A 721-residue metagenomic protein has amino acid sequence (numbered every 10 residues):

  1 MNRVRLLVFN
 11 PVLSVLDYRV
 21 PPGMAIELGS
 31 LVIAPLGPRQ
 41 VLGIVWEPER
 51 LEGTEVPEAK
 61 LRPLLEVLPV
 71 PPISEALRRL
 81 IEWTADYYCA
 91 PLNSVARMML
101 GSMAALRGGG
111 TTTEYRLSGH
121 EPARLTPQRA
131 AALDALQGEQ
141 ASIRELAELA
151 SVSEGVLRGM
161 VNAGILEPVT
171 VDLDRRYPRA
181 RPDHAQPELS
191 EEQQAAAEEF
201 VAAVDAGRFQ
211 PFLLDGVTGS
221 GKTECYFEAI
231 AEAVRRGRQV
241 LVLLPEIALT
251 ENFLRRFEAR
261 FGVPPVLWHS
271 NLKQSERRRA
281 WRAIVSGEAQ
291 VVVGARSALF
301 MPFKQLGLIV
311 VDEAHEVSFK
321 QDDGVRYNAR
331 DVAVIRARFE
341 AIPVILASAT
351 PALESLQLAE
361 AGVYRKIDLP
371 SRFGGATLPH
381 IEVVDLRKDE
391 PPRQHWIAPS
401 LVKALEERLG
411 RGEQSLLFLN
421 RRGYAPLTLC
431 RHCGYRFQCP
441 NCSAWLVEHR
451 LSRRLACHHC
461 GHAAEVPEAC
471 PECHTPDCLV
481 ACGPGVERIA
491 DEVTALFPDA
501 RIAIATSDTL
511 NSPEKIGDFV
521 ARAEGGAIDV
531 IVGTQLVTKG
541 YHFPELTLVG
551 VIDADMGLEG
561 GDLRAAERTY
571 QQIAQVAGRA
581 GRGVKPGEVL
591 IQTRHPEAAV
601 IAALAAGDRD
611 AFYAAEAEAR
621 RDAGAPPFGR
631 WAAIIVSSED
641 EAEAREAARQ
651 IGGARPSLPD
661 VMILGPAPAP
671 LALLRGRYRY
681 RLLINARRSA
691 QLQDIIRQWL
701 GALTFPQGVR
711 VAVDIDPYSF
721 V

Functional and structural regions predicted by a protein language model:
M1-S348, S355, E360-A376, G410 (+5 more regions): Accessory, non-ATPase domains that flank or precede helicase/AAA+ motor cores in DNA-metabolism machines
L100-E121, E382, R387, Y435-Q438 (+5 more regions): Accessory helical-bundle/CTD segments and flexible terminal tails appended to RecA-like ATPase motors
P245-E251, V266-R279, G294-F300, R421-R422 (+5 more regions): Conserved helicase motor
P265-Q274, E316-Y327, R387-H395, C478-C482 (+2 more regions): Flexible beta-alpha connector loops of hexameric P-loop NTPases
I335-A347, A352-R431: Conserved interdomain linker/interface between the two RecA-like ATPase lobes of SF2 helicase motors
W396, L401, G410-L496: Cys/His-rich short segments
A456-P544: Long, charge-rich boundary regions
